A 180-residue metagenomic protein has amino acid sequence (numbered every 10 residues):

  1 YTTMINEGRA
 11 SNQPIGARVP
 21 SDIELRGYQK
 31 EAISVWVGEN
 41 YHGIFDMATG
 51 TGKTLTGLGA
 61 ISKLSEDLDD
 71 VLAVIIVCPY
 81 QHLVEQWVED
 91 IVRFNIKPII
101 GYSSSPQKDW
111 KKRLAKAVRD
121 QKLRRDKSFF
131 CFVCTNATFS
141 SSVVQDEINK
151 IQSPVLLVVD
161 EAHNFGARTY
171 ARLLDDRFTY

Functional and structural regions predicted by a protein language model:
Y1-R9: Interdomain "pre-motor" coupling segment immediately N-terminal to P-loop NTPase/helicase cores
G8-D46: Conserved pre-motif I regulatory segment
E39-L64, A73: Walker A/P-loop
F45, F132-C134, L157: Hydrophobic positions in the central parallel beta-sheet of the AAA+
T54-G59, D70-N95, T138: Conserved Walker A/P-loop ATP-binding site and its immediately adjacent core in helicase/helicase-like ATPase domains
N95-K111: Conserved RecA-like helicase motor-core motifs
R124-V143: Conserved two-lobed SF2 helicase motor
N136-F139, D146-Y180: SF2 helicase catalytic motif II
